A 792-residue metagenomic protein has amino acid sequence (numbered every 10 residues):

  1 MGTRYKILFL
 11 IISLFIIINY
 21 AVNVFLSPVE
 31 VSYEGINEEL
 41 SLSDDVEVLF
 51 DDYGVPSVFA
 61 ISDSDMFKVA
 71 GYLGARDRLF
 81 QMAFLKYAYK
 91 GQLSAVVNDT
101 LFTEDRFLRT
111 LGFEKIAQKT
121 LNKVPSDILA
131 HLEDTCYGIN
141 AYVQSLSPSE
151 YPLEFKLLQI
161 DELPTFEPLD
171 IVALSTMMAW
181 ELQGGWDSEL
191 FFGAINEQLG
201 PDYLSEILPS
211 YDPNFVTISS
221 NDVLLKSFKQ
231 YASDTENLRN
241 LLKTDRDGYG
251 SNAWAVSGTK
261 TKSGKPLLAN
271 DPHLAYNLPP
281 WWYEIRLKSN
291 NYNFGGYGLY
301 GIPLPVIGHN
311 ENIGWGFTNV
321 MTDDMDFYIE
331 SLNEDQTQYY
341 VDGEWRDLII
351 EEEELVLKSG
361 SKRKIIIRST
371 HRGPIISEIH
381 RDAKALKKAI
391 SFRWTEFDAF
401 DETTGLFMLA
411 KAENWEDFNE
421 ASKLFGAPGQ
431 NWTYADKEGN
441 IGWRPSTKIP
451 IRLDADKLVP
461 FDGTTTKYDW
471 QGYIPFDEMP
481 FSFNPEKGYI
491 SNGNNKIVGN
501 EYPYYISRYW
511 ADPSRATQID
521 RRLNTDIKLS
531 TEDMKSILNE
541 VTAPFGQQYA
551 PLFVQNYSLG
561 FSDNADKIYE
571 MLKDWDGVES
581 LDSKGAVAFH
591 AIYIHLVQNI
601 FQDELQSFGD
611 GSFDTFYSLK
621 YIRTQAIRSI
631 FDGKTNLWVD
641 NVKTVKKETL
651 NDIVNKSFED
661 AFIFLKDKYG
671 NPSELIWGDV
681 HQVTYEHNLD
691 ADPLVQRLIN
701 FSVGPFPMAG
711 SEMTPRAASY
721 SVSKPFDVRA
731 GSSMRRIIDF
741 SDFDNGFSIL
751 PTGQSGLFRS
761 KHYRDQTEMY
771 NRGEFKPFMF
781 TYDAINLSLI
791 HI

Functional and structural regions predicted by a protein language model:
I7-V22: Hydrophobic membrane-insertion alpha-helices, especially the h-region of bacterial N-terminal signal peptides
N19-L267, P272-A275, P279, N291 (+1 more regions): Substrate-recognition/specificity elements adjacent to catalytic centers across diverse enzyme folds
D65-V97, G316-I366, K467-R515, D526 (+1 more regions): Gly/Pro-rich active-site capping loops and adjacent beta-alpha segments that organize cofactor/substrate pockets
M66-V69, I116-L129, R393, T403-L409 (+4 more regions): Second-shell loop/turn segments in exported
R246-G248, L287-Y300, L304, G308-I313 (+1 more regions): Glycine- and hydrophobic-rich flexible loops that cap the catalytic core of alpha/beta enzyme folds
R381, K388, A427-D526, V578-L581 (+4 more regions): Hydrophobic alpha-helical segments
Y505, Y509-A565, L650-I792: Terminal end segments
F589-I676: Charged, long alpha-helical assembly modules
